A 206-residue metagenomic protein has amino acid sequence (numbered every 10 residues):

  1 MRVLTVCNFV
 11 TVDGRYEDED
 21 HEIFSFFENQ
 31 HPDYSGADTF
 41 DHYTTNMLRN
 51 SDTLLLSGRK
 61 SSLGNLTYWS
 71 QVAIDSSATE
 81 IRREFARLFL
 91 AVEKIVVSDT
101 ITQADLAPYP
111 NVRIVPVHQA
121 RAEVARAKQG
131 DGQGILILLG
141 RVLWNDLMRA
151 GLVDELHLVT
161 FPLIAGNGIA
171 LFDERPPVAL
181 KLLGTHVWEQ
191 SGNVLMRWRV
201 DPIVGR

Functional and structural regions predicted by a protein language model:
M1-R206: Enzymes that bind and transform nitrogen-containing heteroaromatic metabolites
